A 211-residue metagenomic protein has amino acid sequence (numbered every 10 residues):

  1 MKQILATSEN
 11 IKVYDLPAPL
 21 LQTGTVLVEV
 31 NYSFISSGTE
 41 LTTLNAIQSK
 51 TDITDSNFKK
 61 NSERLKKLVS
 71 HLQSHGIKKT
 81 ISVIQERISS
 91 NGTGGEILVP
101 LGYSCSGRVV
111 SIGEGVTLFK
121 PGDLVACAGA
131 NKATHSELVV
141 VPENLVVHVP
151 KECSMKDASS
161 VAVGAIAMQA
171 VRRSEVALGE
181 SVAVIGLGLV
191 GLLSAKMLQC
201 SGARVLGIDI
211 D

Functional and structural regions predicted by a protein language model:
M1-T93, I97-P100: Short N-terminal strand-loop motif that marks the start of NAD(P)H/FAD-dependent oxidoreductase cofactor-binding domains
Q22, S36, K120-P121, P142 (+1 more regions): Residue-level recognition of short, solvent-exposed, well-ordered loop/turn junctions that link secondary-structure
E29, R108-V110, R204-L206: Residues located in well-ordered beta-strands
N31-S33, I112-E114, A130-N131, L187: Short, surface-exposed secondary-structure boundary micro-motifs
E86-I97, S104-A130: A glycine-/small-residue-rich N-terminal strand-loop-strand element that serves as the cofactor-binding glycine loop
G129-P142: A structural motif shared across PLP-dependent enzymes of the aminotransferase-like
E143-M155, E180: Glycine/charged-rich beta-loop-alpha catalytic/anionic-binding loops adjacent to active sites
K156-D211: Mid-domain Rossmann-like dinucleotide-binding core that forms the NAD(H)/NADP(H) cofactor-binding site
